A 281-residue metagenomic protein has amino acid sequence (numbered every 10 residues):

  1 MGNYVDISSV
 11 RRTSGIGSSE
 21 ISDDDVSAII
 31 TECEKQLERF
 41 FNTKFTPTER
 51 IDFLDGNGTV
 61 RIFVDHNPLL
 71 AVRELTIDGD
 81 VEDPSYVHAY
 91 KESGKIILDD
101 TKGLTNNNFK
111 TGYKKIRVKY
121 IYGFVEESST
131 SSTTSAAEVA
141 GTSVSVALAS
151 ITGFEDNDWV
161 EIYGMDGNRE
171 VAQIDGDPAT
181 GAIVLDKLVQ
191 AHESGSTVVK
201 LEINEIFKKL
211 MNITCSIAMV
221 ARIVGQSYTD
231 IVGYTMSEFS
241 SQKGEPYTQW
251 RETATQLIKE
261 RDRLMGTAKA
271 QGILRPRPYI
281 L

Functional and structural regions predicted by a protein language model:
M1-S8, I16, E127-S129, E202-L281: Short loop/turn elements at secondary-structure junctions
V10, L70-D78, K95, D230-S237: Short polybasic amphipathic segments
S22-N42, K208: Amphipathic alpha-helical segments that form the core helices of the histone-fold
T31-C33, V64-G79: Solvent-exposed beta-hairpin/edge-strand motifs
I51-F53, R73-K115, A137-V139, G167-G181 (+2 more regions): Extracellular/luminal ectodomains and secreted, surface-exposed scaffolds of diverse proteins
D52-L70: Surface-exposed beta-strand/loop patches in extracellular or lumenal glycoproteins
A89-T133, D156-I162, V189-I206, I217: Surface-exposed interaction regions enriched in Ser/Thr/Asp/Glu that occur as long low-complexity tracts or repetitive
F124-H192: Autoprocessing Asn-cyclization modules and mimics
